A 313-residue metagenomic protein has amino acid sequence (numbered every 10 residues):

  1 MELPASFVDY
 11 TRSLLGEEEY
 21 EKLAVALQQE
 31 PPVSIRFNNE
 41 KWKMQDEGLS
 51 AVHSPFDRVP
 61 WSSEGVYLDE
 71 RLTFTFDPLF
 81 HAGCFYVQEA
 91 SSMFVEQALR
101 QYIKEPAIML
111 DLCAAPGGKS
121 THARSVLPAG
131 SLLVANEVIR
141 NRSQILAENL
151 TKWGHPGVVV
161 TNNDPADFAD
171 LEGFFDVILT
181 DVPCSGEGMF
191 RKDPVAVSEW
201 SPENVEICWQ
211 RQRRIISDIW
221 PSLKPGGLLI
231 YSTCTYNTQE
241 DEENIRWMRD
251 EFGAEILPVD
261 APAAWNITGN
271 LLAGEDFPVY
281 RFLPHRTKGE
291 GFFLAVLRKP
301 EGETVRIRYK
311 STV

Functional and structural regions predicted by a protein language model:
M1-V313: S-adenosylmethionine
